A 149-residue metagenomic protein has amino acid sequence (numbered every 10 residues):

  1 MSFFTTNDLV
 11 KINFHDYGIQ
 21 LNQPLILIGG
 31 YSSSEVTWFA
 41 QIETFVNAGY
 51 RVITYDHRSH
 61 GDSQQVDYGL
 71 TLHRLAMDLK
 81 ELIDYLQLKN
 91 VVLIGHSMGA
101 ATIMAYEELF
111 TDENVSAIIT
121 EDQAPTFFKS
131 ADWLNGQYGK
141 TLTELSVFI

Functional and structural regions predicted by a protein language model:
M1-I12: N-terminal cap/lid segment of alpha/beta-hydrolase-fold proteins
M1-S2, V147-I149: Long, low-complexity, intrinsically disordered N-terminal extensions of eukaryotic proteins, enriched
N7, N47, T54-I94, M98 (+3 more regions): Active-site loop/oxyanion-hole signature of alpha/beta-hydrolase fold enzymes
V10-Q65: Conserved HGGG/HGGXW glycine-rich cap/lid loop of the alpha/beta-hydrolase fold
K11-F14, F39, L79-E81, M104-Y106: A generic local structural motif
P24, R51, K89-V92, S116-A117: Structural signature of beta-strand start/N-cap positions in the alpha/beta core of ABC transporter nucleotide-binding
L27-A40, S59, Q64, D78 (+4 more regions): Anionic, Ser/Thr-rich low-complexity intrinsically disordered regions
M104-E108, N114-F148: Flexible "cap/lid" loop of the alpha/beta hydrolase fold
